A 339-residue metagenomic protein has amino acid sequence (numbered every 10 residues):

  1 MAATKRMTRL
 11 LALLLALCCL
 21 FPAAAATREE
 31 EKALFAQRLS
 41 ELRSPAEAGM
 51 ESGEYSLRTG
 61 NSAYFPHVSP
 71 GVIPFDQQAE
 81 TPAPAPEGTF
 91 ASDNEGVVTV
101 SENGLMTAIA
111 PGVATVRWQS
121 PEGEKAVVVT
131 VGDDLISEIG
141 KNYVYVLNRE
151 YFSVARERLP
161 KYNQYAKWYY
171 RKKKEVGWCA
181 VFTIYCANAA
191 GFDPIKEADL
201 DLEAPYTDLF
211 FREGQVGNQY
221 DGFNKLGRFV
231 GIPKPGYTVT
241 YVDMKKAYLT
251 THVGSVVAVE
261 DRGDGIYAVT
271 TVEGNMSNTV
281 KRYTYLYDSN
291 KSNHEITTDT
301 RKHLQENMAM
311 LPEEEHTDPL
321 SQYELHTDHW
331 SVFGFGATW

Functional and structural regions predicted by a protein language model:
M1-L39: Gram-positive cell-envelope targeting signals
A26-L135, V269: Extracytoplasmic soluble-region selector
G132, V257-A258, Y287, G334-W339: Short beta-strand-to-coil "C-cap" segments at the C-terminal boundary of structured domains/repeats, marking
G132-I195, G336-T338: N-terminal capping segments
V144, A268-V269, V332: A residue-level signal for beta-strand positions that form part of recognition/binding surfaces within mature
D193-K281: ...with weaker cross-activation on analogous glycine-rich loops/strands in unrelated enzymes
G274-D299: Glycine- and charge-enriched low-complexity intrinsically disordered segments
N290-W339: Low-complexity, Gly/Ser/Thr/Pro-rich intrinsically disordered linker/tail segments
